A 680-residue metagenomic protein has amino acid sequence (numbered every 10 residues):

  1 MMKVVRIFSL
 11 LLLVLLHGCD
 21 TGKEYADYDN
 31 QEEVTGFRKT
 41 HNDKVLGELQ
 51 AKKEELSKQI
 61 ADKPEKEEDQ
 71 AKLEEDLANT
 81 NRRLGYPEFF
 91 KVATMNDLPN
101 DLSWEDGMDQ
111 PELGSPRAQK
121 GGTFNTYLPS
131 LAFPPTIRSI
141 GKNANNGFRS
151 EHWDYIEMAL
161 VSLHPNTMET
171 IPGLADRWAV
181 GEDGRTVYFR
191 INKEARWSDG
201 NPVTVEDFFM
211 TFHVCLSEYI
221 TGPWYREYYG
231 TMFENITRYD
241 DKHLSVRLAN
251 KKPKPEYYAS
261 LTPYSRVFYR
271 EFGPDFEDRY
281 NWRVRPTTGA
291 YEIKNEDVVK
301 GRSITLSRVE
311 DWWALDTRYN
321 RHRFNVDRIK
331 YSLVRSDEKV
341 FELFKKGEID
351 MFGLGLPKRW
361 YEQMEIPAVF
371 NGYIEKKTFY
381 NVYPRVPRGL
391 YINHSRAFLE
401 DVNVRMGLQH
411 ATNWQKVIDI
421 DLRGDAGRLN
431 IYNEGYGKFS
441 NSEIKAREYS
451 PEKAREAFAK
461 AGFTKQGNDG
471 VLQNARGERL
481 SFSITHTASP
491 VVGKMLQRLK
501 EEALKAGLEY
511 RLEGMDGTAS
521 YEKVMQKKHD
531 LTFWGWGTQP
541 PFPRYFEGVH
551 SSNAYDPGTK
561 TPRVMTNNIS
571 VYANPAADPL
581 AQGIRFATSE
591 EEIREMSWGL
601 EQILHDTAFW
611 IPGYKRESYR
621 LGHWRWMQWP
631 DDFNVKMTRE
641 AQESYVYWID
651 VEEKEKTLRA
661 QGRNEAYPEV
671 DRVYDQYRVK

Functional and structural regions predicted by a protein language model:
G22-K23, R117-Q119, N125, A132 (+2 more regions): Surface-exposed binding/hinge segments that line and control ligand-binding clefts or catalytic entry sites
K23-E33, R38-K39, D43, G47-Q50 (+12 more regions): Detector for C-terminal structural segments
E24, C215-Y225, N235-R238, K294-T305 (+5 more regions): Extracellular/periplasmic solute-recognition and catalytic clefts
E33-D62, D69, R177-T221, S245 (+3 more regions): Aromatic- and charge-enriched surface segment that lines or borders ligand/interaction sites
N100-D101, D106-E112, G122-E182, H213 (+1 more regions): N-terminal lobe/hinge region of extracytoplasmic solute-binding protein
N125, T204-T211, D241-R247, A290 (+10 more regions): Alpha-helical secondary-structure segments
K142-G147, E151-E169, L261-R323, D327-R328 (+3 more regions): Gly/Pro-rich hinge or "lid" segments in bacterial periplasmic/extracellular proteins
S198, R247-V267, P286-K339, Y361-R385 (+6 more regions): Aromatic-rich, solvent-exposed beta-strand/loop patch
